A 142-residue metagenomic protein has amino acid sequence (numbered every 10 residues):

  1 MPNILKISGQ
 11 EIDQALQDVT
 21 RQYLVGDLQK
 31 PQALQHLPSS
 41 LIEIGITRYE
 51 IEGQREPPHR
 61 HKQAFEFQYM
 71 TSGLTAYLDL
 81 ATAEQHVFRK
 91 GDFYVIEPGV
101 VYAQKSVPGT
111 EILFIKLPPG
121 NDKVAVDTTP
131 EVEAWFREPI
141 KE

Functional and structural regions predicted by a protein language model:
M1-I51, R55-P58, V132-E142: A short, N-terminal "cap"/entry segment at the start of jelly-roll beta-barrel domains of the cupin/DSBH fold
N3-K6, L41, A103-E142: Double-stranded beta-helix
S39-L41, K62, F88, V107: A generic fold-level signal
I51, K90, P98, L117: Active-site donor-binding loop signature of nucleotide-sugar glycosyltransferases
P57-P58, Y77-L78, H86, I96 (+2 more regions): Short beta-strand His + acidic residue motifs that chelate non-heme Fe in jelly-roll/DSBH and cupin folds
A64-K90, V100, K123-T128: A short beta-strand-loop-beta hairpin characteristic of the jelly-roll/cupin
